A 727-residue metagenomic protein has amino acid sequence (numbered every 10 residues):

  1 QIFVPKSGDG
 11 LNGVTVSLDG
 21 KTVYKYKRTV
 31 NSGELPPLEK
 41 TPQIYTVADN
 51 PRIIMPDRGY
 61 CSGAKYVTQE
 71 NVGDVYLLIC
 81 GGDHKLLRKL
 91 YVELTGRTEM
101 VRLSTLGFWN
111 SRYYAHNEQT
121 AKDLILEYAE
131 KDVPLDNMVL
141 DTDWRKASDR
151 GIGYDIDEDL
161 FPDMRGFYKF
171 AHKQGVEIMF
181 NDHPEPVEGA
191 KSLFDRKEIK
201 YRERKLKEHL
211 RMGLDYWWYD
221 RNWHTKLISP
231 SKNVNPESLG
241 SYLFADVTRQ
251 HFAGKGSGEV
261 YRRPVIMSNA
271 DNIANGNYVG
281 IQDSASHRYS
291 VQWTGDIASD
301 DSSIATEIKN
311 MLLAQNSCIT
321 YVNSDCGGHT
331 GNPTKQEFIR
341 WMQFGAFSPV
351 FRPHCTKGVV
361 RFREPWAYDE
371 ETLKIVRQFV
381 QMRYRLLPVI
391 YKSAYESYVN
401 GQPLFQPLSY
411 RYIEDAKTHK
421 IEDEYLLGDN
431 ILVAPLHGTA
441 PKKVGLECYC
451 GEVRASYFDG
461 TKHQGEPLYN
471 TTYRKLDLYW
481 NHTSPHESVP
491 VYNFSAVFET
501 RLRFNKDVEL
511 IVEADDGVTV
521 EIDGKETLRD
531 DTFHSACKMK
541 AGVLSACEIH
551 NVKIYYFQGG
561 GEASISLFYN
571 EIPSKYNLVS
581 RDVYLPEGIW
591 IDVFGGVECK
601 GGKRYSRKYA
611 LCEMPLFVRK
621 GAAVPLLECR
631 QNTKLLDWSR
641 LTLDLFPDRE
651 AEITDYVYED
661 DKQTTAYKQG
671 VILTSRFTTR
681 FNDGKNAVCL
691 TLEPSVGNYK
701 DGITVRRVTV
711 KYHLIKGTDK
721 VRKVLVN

Functional and structural regions predicted by a protein language model:
Q1-K443, P573-C612: Catalytic-domain carbohydrate-binding cleft regions of carbohydrate-active enzymes
V4-K6, Y76-L77, I554-F557, L690-V696: Short, hydrophobic/aromatic-enriched beta-strand segments in well-ordered soluble domains
G10-L18, G559-Y576, E628-S639: Glycine/proline-rich low-complexity spacer/linker segments in large multi-domain proteins
K443-E509, E513-K575: Extracellular/secretory pathway-exposed regions associated with glycan biology
E499, G588-G601, L643-L645, E659-D661 (+1 more regions): K/E-rich alpha-helical interaction surfaces of small helical-bundle regulatory domains
N505, E513-G517, V583-I589, K716-D719: Short proline/glycine-enriched turn/loop motifs at strand-loop junctions of beta-rich domains
I522-A541, I591-L611, V721-N727: Solvent-exposed beta-strand/loop surfaces of large extracellular or lumenal domains
L611-V726: Accessory, solvent-exposed terminal regions and/or long lumenal/extracellular loops of proteins
